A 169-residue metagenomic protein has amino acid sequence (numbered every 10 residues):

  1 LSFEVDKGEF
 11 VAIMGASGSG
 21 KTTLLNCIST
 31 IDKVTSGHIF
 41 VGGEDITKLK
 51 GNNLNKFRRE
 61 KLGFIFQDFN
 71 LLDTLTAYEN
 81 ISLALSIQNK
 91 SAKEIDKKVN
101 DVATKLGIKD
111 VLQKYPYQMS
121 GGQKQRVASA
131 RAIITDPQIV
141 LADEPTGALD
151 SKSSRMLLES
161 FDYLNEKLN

Functional and structural regions predicted by a protein language model:
L1-N169: ABC family nucleotide-binding domain
